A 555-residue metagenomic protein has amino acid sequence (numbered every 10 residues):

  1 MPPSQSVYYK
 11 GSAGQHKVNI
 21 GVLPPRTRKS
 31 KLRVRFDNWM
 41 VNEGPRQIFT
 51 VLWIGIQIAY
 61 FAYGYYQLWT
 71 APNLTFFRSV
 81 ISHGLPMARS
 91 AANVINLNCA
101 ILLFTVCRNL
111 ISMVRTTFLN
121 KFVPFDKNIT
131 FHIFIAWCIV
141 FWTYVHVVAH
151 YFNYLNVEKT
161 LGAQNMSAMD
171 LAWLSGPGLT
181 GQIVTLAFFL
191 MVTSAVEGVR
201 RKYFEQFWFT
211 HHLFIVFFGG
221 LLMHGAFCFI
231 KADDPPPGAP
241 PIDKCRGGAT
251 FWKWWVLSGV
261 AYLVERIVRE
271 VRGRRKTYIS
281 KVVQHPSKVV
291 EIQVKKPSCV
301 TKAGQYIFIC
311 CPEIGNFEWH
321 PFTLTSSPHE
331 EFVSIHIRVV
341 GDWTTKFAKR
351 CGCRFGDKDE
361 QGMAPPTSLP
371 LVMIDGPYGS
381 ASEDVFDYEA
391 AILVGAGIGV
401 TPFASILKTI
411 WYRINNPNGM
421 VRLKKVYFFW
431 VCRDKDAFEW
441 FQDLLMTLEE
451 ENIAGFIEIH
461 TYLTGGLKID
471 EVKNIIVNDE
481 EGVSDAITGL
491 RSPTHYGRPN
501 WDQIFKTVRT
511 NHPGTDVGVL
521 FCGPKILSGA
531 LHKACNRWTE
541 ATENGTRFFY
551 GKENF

Functional and structural regions predicted by a protein language model:
M1-V41, F332, Y462: Extended, low-complexity, polar regulatory segments
P3, Y8, G238, F317 (+3 more regions): Reductase modules of NAD(P)H-dependent flavoproteins
R28-V271: Membrane-embedded alpha-helical bundles of multi-pass integral membrane proteins
V123-K127, W208-F214, S258-Y262, R269 (+6 more regions): Cytosolic juxtamembrane regulatory segments of membrane proteins
I129-Y151, I215, A396-F429, T539: Classical protein tyrosine phosphatase
N156, F204-E205, G220-L221, A232 (+8 more regions): Short coil/turn segments at secondary-structure boundaries
T277-L369, R433: Ferredoxin-reductase
